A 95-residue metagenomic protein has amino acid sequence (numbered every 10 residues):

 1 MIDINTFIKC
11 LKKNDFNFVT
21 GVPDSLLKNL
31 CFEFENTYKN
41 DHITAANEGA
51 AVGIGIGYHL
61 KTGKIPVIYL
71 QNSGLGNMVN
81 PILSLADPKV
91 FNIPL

Functional and structural regions predicted by a protein language model:
M1-P94: Thiamine diphosphate
